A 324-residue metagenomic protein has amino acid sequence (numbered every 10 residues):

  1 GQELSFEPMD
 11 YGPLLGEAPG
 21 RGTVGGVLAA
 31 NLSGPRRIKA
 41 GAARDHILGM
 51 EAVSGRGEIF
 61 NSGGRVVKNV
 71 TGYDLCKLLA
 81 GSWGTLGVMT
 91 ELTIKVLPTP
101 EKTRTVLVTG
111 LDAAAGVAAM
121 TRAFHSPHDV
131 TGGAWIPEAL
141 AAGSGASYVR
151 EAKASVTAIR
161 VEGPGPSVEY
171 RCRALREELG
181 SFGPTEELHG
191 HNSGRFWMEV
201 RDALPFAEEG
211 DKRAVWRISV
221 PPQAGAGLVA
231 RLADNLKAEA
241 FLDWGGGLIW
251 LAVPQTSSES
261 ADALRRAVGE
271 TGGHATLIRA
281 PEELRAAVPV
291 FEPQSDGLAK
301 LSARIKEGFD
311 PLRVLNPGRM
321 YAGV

Functional and structural regions predicted by a protein language model:
G1-L78: FAD-binding glycine-rich core of flavoenzymes that anchor FAD
Q2-E3, D129, H274: Residue-level detector of anion-binding/catalytic polar loops
M9-Y11, E138, A280: Short, ordered loop/turn segments at secondary-structure junctions
L14-L15, F182-V324: Conserved glycine-rich FAD pyrophosphate-binding loop
R21, G26, A43, G72 (+10 more regions): Generic structural signal for well-ordered, non-membrane alpha-helical segments in soluble metabolic enzymes
G22-T23, G81, V88, E307 (+1 more regions): Short conserved micro-motifs on helix faces and helix-strand junctions that flank and scaffold key functional residues
A29, L48-K212: C-terminal substrate-binding/cap subdomain adjacent to the FAD-binding core in PCMH-type and related FAD-linked
S33, E91-L92, P317-M320: Short hydrophobic alpha-helical segments that form membrane-spanning helices or hydrophobic packing faces of helical
